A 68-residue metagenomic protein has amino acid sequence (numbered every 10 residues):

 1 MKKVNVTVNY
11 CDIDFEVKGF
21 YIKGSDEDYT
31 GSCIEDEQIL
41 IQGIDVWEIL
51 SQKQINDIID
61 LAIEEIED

Functional and structural regions predicted by a protein language model:
M1-I22: Short, charged/polar N-terminal "headpieces" of proteins
N5, K23-D68: Acidic, low-complexity intrinsically disordered segments
